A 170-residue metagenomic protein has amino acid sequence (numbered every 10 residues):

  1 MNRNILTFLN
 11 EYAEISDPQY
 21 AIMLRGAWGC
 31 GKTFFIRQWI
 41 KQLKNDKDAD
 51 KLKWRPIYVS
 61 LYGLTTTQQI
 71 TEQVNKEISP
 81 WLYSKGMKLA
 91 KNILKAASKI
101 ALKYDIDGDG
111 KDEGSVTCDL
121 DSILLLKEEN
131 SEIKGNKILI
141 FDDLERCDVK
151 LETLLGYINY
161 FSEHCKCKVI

Functional and structural regions predicted by a protein language model:
M1-Q19: Pre-Walker A adenine-sensing motif
I5, S122, T153-L154: Amphipathic coiled-coil/heptad-repeat helices and related helical stalk/stem segments that mediate oligomerization
F8, P80-W81, I170: Cationic, hydrophobic amphipathic alpha-helical membrane-interacting segments
N10, I40, T71, N75 (+1 more regions): Short, well-ordered alpha-helical packing segments
I15, D46, F161-H164: Alpha-helix C-cap/termination motif
Y20-A21, G26-A27, T33-K137: P-loop NTPase nucleotide-binding core
L126-I170: Conserved Walker B catalytic segment
